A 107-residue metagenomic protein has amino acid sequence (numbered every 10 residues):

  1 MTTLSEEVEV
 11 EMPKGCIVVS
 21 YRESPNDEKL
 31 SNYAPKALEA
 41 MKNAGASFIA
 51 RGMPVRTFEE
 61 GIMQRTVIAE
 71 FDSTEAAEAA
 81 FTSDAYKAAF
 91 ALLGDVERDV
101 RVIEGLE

Functional and structural regions predicted by a protein language model:
T2-R65, D72-T82, E104-E107: Short S/T/G/P-rich N-terminal loop/turn motif that feeds into the first structured element of a domain
T74-R101: C-terminal structural segments of small proteins and small subunits
